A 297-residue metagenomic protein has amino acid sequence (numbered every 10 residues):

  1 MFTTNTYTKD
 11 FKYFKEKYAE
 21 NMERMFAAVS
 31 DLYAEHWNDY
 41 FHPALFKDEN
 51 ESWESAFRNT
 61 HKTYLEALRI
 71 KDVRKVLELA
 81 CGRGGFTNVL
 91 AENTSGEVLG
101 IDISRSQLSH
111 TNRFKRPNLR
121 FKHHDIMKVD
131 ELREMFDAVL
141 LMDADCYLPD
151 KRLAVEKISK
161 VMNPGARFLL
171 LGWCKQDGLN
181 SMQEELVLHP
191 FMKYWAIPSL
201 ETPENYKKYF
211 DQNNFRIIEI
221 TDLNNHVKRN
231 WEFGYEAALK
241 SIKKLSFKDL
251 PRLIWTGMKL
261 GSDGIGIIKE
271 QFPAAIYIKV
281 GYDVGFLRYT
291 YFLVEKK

Functional and structural regions predicted by a protein language model:
M1-L32: N-terminal auxiliary segments of SAM/dcSAM-dependent transferases
E54-D72: Conserved alpha-helix/loop element of class I SAM-dependent methyltransferases that forms part of the SAM/SAH-binding
R83-K128: Class I SAM-dependent methyltransferase SAM/SAH-binding core
V129-V139: A short acidic, Gly/Pro-enriched loop at the edge of an enzyme's catalytic core that lines a small-molecule cofactor
A138-D150: A short SAM/SAH-binding and catalytic strip from SAM-dependent methyltransferases
R152-R167: A short glycine-rich, Lys/Arg-flanked "PGG" loop and its adjoining helix->strand segment in the class I
C174-P198: Short, glycine-/aromatic-enriched active-site segment of Class I SAM-dependent methyltransferases
F191-I265, E270-F286, K297: Substrate-binding/catalytic lobe of Class I Rossmann-like enzymes that use SAM or dcSAM, i.e., the mid-to-C-terminal
